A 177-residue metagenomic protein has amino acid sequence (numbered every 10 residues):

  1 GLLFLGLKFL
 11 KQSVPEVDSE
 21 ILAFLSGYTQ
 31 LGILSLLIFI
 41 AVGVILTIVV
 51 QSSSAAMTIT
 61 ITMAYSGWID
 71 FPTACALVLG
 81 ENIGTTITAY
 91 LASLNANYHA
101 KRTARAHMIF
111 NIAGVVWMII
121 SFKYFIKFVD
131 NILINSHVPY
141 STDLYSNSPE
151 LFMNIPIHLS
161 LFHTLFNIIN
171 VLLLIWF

Functional and structural regions predicted by a protein language model:
G1, V44-I48, T62-S66, A74-N82 (+3 more regions): Transmembrane helix-bundle signature of multi-pass membrane transporters/permeases
G1-F9, A106-I126: Hydrophobic alpha-helical membrane-insertion segments
G1-I45: Helix-loop-helix hairpins and the membrane-proximal interhelical loops of multi-pass alpha-helical transport proteins
P15, T85-A92, G114-F122, N170-L174: Alpha-helical transmembrane segments and their lipid-water interface positions in multi-pass membrane proteins
A23-A41, W68-T73, N147-H158: Membrane-interfacial loop-to-helix junctions in multi-pass transporters
I38-V42, I48-A56, I175: Long hydrophobic segments that form regular secondary structure
T47-G84, S93-N95, F122-K123, F128-N131 (+1 more regions): Membrane-interfacial helix-loop connectors
A100-A113, Y140-F177: Structural signal for the N-terminal portions of transmembrane helices and their immediately preceding loop/interface
